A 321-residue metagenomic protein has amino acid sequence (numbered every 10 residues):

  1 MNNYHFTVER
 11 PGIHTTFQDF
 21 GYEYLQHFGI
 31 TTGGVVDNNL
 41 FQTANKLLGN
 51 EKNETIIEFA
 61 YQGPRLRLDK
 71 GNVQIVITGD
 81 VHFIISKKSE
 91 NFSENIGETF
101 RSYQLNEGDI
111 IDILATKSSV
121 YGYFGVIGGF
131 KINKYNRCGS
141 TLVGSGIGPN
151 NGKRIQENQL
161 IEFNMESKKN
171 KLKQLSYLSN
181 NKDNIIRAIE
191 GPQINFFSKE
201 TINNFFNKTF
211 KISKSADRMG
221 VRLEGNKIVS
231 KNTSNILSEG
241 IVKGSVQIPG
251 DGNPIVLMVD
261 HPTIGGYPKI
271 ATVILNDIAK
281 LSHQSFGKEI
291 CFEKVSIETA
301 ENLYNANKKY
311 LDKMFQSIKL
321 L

Functional and structural regions predicted by a protein language model:
M1-L321: Conserved "landmark" site that anchors the functional core of diverse proteins
